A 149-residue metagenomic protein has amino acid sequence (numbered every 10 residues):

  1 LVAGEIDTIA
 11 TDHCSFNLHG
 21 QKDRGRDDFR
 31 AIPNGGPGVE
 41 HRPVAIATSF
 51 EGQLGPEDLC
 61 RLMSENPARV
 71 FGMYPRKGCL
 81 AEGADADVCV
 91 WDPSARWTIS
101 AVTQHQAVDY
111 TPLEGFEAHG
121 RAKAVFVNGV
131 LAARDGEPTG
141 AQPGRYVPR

Functional and structural regions predicted by a protein language model:
L1, P43, D58-M63, Y110-P112 (+1 more regions): Active-site "cap" helix and flanking loop/linker of ATP-utilizing ligase/carboxylase catalytic domains
L1, V39, G115-H119: Solvent-exposed alpha-helices and their adjacent loops that cap or buttress functional pockets in soluble metabolic
L1-T8: Short amphipathic alpha-helices and their capping/turn segments at secondary-structure boundaries
T8-I9, C14-A95: His/Asp/Glu-enriched, well-ordered alpha-helical/loop segment that forms or immediately abuts the divalent-metal
R24-D28, E82-P148: C-terminal cap of metal-dependent C-N hydrolases
